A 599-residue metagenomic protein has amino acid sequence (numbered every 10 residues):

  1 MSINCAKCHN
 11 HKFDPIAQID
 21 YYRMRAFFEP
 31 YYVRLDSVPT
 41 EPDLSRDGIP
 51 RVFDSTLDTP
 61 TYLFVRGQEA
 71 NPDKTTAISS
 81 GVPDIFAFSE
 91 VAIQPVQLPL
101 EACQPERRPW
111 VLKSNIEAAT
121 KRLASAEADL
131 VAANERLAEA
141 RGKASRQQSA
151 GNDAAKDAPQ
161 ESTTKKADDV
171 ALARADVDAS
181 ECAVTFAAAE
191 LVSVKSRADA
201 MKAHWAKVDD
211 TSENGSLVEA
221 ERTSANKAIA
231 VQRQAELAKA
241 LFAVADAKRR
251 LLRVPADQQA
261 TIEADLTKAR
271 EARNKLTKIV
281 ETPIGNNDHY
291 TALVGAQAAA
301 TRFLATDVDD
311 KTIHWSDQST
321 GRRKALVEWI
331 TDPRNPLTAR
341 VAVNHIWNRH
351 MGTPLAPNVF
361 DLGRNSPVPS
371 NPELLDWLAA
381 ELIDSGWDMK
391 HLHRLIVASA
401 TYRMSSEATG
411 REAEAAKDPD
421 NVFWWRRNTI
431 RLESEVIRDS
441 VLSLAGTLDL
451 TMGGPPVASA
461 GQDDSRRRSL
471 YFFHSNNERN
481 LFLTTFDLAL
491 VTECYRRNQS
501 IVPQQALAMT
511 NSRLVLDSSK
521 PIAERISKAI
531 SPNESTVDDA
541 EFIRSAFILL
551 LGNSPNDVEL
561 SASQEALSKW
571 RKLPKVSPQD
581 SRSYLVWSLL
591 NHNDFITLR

Functional and structural regions predicted by a protein language model:
M1, D14-A17, R107, V111-A138 (+6 more regions): Primarily short, surface-exposed interaction patches in extracytoplasmic proteins
M1-L57, D73-T75, A87-V91, P95-I116 (+5 more regions): Sequence context surrounding c-type heme c attachment/ligation sites in exported
Y22-P30, I396-M404, D420, S588-L589: Acidic helix/loop microenvironments that form the catalytic cleft of cell-wall polysaccharide enzymes
L63-F64, A70: Aromatic-residue-lined binding/catalytic grooves and analogous aromatic/hydrophobic interfacial grooves in multimeric
F473-N476, T484-T492: A structural supersecondary motif
L585: Globin-like tetrapyrrole-binding proteins
